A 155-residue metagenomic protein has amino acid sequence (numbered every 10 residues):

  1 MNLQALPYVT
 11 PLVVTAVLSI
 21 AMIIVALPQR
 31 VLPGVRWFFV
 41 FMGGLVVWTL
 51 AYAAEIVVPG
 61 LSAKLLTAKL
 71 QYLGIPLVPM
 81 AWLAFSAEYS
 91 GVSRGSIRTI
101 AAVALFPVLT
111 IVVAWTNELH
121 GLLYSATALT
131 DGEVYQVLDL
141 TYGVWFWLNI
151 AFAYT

Functional and structural regions predicted by a protein language model:
L3-S19, P28-G132, Q136-Y154: Individual alpha-helical transmembrane segments in multi-pass integral membrane proteins
M22-I23: Alpha-helical multi-pass membrane segments and their bilayer interfacial helix-loop junctions
